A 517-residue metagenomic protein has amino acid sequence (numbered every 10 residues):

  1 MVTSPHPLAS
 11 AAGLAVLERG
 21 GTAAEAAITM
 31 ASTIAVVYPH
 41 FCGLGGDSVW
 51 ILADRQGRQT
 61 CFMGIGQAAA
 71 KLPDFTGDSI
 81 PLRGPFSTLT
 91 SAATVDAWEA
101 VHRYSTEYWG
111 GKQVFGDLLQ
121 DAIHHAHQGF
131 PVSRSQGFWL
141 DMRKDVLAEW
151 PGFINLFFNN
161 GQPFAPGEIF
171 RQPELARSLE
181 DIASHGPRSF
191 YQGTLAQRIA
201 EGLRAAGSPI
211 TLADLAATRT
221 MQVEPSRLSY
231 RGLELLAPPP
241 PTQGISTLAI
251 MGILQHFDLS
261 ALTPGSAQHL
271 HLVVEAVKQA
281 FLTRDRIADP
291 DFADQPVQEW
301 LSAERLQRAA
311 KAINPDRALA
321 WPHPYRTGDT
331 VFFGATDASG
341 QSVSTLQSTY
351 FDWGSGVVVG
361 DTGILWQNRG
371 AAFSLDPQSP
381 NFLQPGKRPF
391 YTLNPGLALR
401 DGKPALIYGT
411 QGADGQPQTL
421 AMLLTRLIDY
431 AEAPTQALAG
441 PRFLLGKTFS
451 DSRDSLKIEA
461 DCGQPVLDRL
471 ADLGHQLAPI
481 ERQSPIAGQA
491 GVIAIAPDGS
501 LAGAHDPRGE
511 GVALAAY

Functional and structural regions predicted by a protein language model:
M1-A11, A15, G21-H185, F190-Q192 (+4 more regions): Noncatalytic scaffold domains of N-terminal-nucleophile
A24, V36-A53, R58-T60, P209-L212 (+3 more regions): Active-site rim segments in enzyme catalytic domains, especially the processed small/beta chain of N-terminal
A24-A31, F115-H127, R198-A200, P264-F281 (+2 more regions): Short, well-structured alpha-helical segments that form the helix of a local strand-helix-strand
C42, D47-D54, V331-T336, P395-L397 (+2 more regions): Short beta-strand scaffold segments in enzyme catalytic cores
Q222, T327-T330, Y391-L393: Short, small/polar residue-rich loop motifs at catalytic or cofactor-binding pockets
A237-P240, I245, A398-G415: Extended C-terminal regions of large enzymes
H256-T349, D361-T362, R369: Internal maturation/activation junctions in enzymes
S339, K387, L420, D429-S484: Extended C-terminal subregions enriched in glycine
